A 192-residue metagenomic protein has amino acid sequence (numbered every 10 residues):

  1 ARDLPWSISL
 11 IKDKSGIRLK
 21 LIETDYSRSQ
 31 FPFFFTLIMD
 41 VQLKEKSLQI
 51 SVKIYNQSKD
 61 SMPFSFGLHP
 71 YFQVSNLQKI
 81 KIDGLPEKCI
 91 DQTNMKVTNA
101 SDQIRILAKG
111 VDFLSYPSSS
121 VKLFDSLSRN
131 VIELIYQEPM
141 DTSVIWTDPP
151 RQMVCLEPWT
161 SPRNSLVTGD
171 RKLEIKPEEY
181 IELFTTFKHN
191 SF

Functional and structural regions predicted by a protein language model:
A1-E45: Extended, loop-rich substrate-binding clefts of extracytoplasmic carbohydrate-active enzymes
I8-I17, Q42-S47, V74-I80, D125-S126 (+2 more regions): A short, structured loop/turn motif at beta-sheet edges
M39-V41, L48-N56: Short, well-ordered beta-strand segments enriched in hydrophobic/aromatic residues
V52, L173-N190: Short Pro-Gly-centered flexible turn/kink motifs
V52-S58, T147, H189: Asparagine-centered strand-capping/turn motif at beta-strand->loop junctions
S61-P63, P70-P139: Active-site/ligand-binding surface loops and adjacent short beta/alpha elements that line catalytic pockets across
D125-R163: Glycine-rich active-site loops that engage anionic ligands at enzyme catalytic sites
E157-K176, Y180: Catalytic-pocket segment enriched in acidic/His residues
